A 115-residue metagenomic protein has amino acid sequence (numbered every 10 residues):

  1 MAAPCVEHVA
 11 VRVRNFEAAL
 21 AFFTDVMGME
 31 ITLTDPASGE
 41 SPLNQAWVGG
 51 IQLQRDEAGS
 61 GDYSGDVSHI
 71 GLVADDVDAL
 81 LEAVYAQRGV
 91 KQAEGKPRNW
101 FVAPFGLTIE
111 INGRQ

Functional and structural regions predicted by a protein language model:
M1-A18, V67-I70, Q115: N-terminal beta-strand motif that seeds the catalytic metal site of vicinal oxygen chelate
A2, T32-T34, L81-Q115: Vicinal oxygen chelate
C5, P42-N44, G49, D66-S68 (+1 more regions): Residues that flank catalytic or metal-binding motifs in active/ligand-binding sites
A10-Q52, W100: Core segments of cupin and vicinal oxygen chelate
N15-E17, D75-D78: Helix N-cap motif at beta-to-alpha junctions
F22, D78-A83: Short amphipathic alpha-helices within nucleic acid-binding modules
G50-Q54, L107-E110: Short, charged/polar, Gly/Pro-enriched secondary-structure boundary elements
I51, S60, V77-A79: Short, charged/polar surface micro-motifs in flexible loops or helix N-caps
